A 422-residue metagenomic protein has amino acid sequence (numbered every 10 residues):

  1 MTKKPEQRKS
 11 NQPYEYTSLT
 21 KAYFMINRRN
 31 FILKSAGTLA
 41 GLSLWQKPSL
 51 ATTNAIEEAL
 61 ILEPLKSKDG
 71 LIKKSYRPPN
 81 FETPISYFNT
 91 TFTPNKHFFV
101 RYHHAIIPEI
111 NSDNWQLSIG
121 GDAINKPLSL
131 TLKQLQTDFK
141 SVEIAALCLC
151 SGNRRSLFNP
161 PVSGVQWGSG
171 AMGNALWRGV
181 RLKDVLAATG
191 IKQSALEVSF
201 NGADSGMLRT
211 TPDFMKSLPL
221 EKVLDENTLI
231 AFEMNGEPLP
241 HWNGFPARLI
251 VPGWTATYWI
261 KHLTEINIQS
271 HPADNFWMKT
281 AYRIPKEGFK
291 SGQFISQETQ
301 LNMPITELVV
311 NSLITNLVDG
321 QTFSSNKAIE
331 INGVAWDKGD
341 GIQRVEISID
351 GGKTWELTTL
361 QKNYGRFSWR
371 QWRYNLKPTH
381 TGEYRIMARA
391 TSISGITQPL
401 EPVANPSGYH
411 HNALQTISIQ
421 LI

Functional and structural regions predicted by a protein language model:
M1-N27, T52: N-terminal secretory signal peptides
N11, S35-A36, G41, P108 (+1 more regions): Enrichment for repetitive, rod-forming helical segments
Y23-F24, N30-T52: N-terminal export signals
R28-R29, R248: Short, cationic motifs built from Arg/Lys/His that form the positively charged side of catalytic pockets
T53-I422: Structured, non-membrane catalytic/scaffold regions adjacent to prosthetic-group chemistry
